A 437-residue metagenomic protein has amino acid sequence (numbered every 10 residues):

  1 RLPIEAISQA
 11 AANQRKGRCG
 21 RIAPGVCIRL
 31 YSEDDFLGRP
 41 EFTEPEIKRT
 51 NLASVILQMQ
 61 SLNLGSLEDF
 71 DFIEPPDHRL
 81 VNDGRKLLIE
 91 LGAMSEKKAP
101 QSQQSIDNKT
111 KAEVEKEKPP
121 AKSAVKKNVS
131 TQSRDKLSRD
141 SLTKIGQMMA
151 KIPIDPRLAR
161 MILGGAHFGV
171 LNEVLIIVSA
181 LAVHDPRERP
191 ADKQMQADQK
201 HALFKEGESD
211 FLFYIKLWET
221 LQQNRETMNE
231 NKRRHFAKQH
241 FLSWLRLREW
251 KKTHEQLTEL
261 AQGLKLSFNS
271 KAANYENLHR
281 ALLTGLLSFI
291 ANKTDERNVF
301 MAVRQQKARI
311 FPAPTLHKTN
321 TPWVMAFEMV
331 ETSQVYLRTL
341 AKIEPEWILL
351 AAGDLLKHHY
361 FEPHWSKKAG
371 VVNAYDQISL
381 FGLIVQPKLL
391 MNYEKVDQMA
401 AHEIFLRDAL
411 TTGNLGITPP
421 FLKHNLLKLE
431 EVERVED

Functional and structural regions predicted by a protein language model:
L2-R39, A53-L57: Conserved segment of the helicase C-terminal RecA-like domain
V26-P45, F381-E394, R407-G413: Feature marking long nucleic-acid-engaging regions of large polymerase/nuclease enzymes
Y31-S102, N108-V372, M399, E403 (+2 more regions): Second RecA-like catalytic domain
E74, S243, P387-V396, T418: Short, charged/polar micro-motifs that form catalytic or ligand-binding hotspots
Y375-D376, G382: Long insertion/accessory domains within large nucleic-acid-processing enzymes
D376, M391, N425: Extended interaction regions within the primary functional domain
E394, E403-R407, G416-N425: Active-site-adjacent core segments of small-molecule enzymes
